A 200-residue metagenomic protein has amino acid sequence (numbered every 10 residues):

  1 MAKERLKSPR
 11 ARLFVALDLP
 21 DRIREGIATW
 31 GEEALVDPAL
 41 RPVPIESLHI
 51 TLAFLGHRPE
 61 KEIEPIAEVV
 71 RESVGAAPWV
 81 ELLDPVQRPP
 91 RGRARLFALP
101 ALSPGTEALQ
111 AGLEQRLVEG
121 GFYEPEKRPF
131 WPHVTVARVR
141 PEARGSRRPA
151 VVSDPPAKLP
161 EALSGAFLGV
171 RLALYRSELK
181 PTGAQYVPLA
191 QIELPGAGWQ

Functional and structural regions predicted by a protein language model:
M1-Q200: Histidine-dependent nucleotide/RNA phosphoesterase domain, centered on the 2H-phosphoesterase fold with its duplicated
